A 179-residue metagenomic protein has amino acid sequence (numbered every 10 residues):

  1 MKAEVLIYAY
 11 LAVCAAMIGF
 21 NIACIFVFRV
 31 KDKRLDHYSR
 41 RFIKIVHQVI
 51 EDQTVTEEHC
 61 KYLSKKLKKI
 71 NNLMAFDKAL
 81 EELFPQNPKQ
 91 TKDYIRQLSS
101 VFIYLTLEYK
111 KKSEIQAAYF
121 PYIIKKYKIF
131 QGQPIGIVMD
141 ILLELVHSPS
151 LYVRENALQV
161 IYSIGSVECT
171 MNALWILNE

Functional and structural regions predicted by a protein language model:
M1-R40: N-terminal signal-anchor transmembrane alpha helix of single-pass membrane proteins, serving as the membrane-anchoring
S39, L73-F76, A117, R154 (+1 more regions): Residue-level detector of extended alpha-helical repeat arrays and alpha-solenoid scaffolds
E51-E81: Acidic, Ser/Thr-rich low-complexity segments on the non-lumenal side of membrane proteins
K78, Q86-R96, A118-F130, E155-S166: Structural detector for internal amphipathic alpha-helices that build alpha-solenoid repeat scaffolds
Q97-I103, I135-M139, T170: Core helices of alpha-solenoid repeat scaffolds
Y104-L107, I141-L143, N172-I176: Buried hydrophobic core positions in alpha-solenoid tandem helical repeats
K112-S113, P149-L151, E179: Short inter-helical turns and helix N-cap capping residues of alpha-solenoid HEAT/ARM repeat scaffolds
